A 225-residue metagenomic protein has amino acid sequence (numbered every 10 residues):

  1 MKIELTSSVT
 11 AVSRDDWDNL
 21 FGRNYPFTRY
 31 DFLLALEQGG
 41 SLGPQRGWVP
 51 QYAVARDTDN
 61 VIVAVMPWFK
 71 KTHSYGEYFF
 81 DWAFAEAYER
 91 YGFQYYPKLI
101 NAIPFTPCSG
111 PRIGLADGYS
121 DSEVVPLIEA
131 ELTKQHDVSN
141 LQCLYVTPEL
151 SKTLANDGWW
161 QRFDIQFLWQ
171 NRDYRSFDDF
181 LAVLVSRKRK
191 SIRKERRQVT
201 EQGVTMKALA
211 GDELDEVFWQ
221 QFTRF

Functional and structural regions predicted by a protein language model:
M1-F225: N-acyltransferase acceptor-side catalytic subdomain
